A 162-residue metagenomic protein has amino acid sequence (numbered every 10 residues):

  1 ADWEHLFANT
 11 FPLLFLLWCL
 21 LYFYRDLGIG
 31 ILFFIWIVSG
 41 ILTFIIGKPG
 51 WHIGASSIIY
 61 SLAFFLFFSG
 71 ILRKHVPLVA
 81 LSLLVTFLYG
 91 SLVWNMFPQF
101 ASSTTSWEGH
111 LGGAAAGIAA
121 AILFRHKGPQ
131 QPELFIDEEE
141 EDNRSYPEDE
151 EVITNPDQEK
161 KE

Functional and structural regions predicted by a protein language model:
A1-D157: A detector for small-residue-rich transmembrane helices and their helix-helix packing motifs
Q158-E162: N-terminal, membrane-interfacial amphipathic/helix-forming hydrophobic leader that caps and precedes the first
